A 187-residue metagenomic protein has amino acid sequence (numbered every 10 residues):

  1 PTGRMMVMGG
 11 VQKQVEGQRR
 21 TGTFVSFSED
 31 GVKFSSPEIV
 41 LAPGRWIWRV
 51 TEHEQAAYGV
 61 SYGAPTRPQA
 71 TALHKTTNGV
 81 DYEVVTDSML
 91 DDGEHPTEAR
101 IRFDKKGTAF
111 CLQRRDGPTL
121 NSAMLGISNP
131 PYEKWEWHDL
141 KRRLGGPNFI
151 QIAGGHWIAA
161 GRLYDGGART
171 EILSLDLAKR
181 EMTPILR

Functional and structural regions predicted by a protein language model:
P1-G146, I150-R187: Beta-rich carbohydrate-recognition and catalytic domains
